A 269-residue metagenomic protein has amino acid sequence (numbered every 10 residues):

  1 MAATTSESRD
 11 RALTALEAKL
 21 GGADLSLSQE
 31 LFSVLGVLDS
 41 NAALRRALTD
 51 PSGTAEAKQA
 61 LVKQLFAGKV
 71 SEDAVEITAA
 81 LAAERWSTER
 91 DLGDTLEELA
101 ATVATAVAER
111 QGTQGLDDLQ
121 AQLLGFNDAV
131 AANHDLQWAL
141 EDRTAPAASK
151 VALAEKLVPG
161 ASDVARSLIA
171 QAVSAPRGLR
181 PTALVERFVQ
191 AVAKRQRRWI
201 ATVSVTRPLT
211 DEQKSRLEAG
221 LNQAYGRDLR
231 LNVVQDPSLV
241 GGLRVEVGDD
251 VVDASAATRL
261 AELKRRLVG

Functional and structural regions predicted by a protein language model:
M1-E246, D250-G269: Elongated, mostly alpha-helical coiled-coil "stalk/stator" tethers of large membrane protein machines
